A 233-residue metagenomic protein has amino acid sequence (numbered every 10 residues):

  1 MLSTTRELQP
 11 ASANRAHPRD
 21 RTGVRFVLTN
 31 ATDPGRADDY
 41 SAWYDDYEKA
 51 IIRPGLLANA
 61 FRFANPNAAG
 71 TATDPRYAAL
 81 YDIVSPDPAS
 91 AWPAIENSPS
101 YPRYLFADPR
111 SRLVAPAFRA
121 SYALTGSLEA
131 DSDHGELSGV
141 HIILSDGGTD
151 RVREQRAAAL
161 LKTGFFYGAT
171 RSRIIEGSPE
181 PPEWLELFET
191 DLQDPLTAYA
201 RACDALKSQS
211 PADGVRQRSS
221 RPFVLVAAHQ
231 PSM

Functional and structural regions predicted by a protein language model:
M1-M233: Macromolecular interaction modules
